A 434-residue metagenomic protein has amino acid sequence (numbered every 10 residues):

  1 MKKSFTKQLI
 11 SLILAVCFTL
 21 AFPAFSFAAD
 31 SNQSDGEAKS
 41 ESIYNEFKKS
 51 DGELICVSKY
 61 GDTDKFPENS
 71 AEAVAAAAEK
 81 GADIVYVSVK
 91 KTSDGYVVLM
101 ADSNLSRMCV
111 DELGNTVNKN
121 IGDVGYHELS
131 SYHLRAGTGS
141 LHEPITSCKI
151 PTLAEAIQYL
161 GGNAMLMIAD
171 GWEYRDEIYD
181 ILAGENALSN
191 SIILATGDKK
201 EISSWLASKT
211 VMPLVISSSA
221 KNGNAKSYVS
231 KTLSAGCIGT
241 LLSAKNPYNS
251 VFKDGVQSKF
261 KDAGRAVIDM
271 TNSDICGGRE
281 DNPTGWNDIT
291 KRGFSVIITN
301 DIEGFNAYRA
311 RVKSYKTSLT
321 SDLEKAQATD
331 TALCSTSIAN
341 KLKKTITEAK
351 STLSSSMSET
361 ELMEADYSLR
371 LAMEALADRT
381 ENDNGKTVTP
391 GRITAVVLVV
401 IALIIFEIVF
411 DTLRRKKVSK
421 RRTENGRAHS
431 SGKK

Functional and structural regions predicted by a protein language model:
M1-F5: N-terminal secretory signal peptides that target proteins for export/translocation
T6-F27, A395-D411: Sec-dependent N-terminal signal peptides of Gram-positive bacterial secreted proteins and lipoproteins
S11-L14, F27-S314: Phosphate-group recognition and catalysis centered on beta-loop-alpha active-site segments
C17, D30-S31, A328, S351 (+3 more regions): Short stretches within intrinsically disordered, low-complexity N-terminal or propeptide regions
K313-I393, V397-V399, L403-K416: Beta-rich interaction/scaffold domains
R414-K434: Cytoplasmic C-terminal tails of single-pass
